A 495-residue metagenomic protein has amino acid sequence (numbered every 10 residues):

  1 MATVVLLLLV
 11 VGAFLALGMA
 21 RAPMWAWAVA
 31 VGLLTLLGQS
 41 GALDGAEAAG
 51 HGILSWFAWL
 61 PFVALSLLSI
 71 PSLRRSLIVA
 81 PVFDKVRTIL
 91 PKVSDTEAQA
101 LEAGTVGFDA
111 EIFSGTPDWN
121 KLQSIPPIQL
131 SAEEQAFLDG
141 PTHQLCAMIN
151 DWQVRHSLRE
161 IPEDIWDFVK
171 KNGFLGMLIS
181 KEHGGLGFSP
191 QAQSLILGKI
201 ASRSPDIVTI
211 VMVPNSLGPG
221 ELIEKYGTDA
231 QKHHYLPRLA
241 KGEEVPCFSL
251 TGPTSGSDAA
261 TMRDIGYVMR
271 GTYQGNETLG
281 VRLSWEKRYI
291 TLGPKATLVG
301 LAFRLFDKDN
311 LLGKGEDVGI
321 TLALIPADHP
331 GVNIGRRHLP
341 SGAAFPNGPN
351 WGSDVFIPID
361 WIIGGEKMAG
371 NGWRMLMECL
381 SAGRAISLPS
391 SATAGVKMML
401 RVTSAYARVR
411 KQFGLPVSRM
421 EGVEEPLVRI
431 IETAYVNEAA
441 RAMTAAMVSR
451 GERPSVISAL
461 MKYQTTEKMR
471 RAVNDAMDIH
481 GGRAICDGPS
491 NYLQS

Functional and structural regions predicted by a protein language model:
M1-L8, I53-L54: Feature marks short, highly hydrophobic, charge-poor N-terminal signal-anchor/signal peptide-like helices that anchor
V10-F14, G32-L34, D44-A46, G50 (+6 more regions): Amphipathic, small/basic residue-rich leader segments at the start of a protein or domain
L15-V29: Membrane-helix interface "capping/anchor" motifs
D109, V456-S495: Alpha-helix capping/hinge segments and adjacent helical runs
N276-V332: A short core secondary-structure module
P330-F356: Flexible, small-/acidic-enriched active-site or ligand-binding loops
P349-R384, R401-S418: A glycine-rich, basic-preceded beta-loop-alpha segment at the flavin cofactor/substrate interface of flavin-utilizing
R384-G451: Extended amphipathic alpha-helical segments enriched in small hydrophobics
